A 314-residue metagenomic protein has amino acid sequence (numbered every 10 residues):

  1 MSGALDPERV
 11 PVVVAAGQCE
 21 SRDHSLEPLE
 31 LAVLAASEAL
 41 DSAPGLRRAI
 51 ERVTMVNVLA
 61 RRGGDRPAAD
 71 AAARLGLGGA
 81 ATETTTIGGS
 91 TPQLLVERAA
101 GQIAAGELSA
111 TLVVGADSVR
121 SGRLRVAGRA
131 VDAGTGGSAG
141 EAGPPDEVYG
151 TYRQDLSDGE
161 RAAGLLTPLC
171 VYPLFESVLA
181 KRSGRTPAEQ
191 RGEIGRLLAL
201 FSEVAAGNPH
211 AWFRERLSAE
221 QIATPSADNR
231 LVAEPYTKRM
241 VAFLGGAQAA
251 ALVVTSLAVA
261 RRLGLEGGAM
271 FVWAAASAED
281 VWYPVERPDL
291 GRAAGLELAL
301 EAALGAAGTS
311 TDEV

Functional and structural regions predicted by a protein language model:
M1-T84, G101-A105, L112-V259, E266-V314: Conserved "HGTGT" condensation-loop signature of ketosynthase/thiolase-family condensing enzymes that catalyze
P92-G101: Conserved phosphate-binding catalytic cores of ATP/NTP-utilizing and phosphoryl-transfer enzymes
L94, T111-L112: Elongated alpha-helical scaffolds
